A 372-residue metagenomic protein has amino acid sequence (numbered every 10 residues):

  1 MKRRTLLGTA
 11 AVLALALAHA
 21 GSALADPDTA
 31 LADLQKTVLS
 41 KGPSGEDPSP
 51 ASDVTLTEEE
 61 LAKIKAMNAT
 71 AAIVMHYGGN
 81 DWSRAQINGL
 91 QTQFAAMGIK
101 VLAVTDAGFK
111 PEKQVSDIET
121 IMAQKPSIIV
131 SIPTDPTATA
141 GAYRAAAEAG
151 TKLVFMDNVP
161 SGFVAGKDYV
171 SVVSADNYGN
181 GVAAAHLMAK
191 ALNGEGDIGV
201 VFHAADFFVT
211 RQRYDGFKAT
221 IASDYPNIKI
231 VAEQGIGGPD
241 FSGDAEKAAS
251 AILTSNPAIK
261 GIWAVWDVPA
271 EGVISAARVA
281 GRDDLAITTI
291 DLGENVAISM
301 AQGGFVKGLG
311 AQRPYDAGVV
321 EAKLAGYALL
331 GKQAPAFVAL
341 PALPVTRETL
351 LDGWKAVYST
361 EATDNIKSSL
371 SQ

Functional and structural regions predicted by a protein language model:
R3-L7: N-terminal export leaders
T9-A10, A219: A periodicity- and composition-biased signal for non-globular, repetitive helical segments
A11-V12, A23: Cleavable N-terminal signal peptides
L24-Q372: A residue-level marker of the well-folded mature domains of exported/periplasmic proteins
